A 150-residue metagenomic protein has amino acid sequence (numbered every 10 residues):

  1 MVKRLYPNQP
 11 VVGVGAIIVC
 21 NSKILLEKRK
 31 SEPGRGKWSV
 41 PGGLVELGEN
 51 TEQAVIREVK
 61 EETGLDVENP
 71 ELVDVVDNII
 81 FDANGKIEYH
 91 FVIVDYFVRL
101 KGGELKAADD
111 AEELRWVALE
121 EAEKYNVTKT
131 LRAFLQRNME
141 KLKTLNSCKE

Functional and structural regions predicted by a protein language model:
M1-G15, K86: Acidic, metal-coordinating catalytic segment for phosphate/diphosphate chemistry, firing primarily on the Nudix
V12-V14, V92-V94, E112: Change "...and in nucleic-acid phosphodiester-cleaving endonucleases..." to "...and in nucleic-acid processing enzymes
C20: A cytosolic small-molecule/anion-sensing beta-strand core signal
K23-E61: Conserved Nudix-box catalytic region and its N-terminal flanking loop in Nudix hydrolases and closely related
D66-V75: A short coil-to-beta-strand element that immediately follows conserved catalytic motifs
V76-E104: Active-site-adjacent beta-strand/loop module that shapes the phosphate/pyrophosphate-binding cleft
K106-L135: NUDIX/MutT-family hydrolases
K129-E150: Charged phosphate-binding loop/patch that engages nucleotide di/tri-phosphates or the phosphate backbone of nucleic
